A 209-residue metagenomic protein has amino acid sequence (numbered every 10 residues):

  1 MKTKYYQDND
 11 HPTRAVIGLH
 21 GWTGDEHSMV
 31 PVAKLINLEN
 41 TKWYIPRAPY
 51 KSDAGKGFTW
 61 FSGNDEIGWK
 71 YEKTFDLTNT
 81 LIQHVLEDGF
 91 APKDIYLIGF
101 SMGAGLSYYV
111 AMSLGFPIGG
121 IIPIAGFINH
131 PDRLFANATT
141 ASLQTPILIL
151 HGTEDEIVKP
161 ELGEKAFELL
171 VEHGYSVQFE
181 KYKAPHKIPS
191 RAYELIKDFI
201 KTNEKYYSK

Functional and structural regions predicted by a protein language model:
M1-P92: Serine-hydrolase catalytic machinery in alpha/beta-hydrolase-like enzymes
H20-W22, I95-F100, G152: Conserved alpha/beta-hydrolase "nucleophile elbow" surrounding the catalytic nucleophile
M29-V32, K159-L169: Short alpha-helix in the alpha/beta-hydrolase fold that links the catalytic acid
G55-G63, F127-P146: Flexible "cap/lid" loop of the alpha/beta hydrolase fold
G99-G103, S107: Gly/Ala-rich beta-loop-alpha elbow adjacent to hydrolase catalytic centers
F116-I128: A conserved short beta-strand
I149-H151, D155: Short beta-strand/loop motif that positions the catalytic acidic residue of the alpha/beta-hydrolase fold
E164-F167, V171-K209: C-terminal catalytic histidine-bearing segment of alpha/beta-hydrolase fold enzymes
